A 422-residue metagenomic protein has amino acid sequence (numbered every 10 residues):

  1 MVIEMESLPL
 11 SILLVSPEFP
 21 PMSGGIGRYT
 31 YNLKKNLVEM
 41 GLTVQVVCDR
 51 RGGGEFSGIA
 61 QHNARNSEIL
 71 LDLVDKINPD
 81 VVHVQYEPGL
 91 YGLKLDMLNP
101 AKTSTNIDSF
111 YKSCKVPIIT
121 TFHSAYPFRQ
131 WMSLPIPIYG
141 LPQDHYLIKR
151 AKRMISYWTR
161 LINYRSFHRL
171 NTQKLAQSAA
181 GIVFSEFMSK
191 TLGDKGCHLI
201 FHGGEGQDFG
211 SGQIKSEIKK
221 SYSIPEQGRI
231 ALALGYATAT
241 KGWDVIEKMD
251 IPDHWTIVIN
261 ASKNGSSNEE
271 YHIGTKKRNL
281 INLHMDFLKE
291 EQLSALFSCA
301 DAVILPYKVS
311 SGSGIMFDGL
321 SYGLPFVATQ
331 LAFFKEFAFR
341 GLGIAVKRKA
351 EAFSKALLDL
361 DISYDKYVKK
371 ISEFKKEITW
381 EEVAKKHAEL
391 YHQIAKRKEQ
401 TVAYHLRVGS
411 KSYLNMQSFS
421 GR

Functional and structural regions predicted by a protein language model:
T105-S113, I138-A180: Membrane-proximal helix-turn-helix segments that form the acceptor-binding/catalytic region of lipid-linked
R129, L161-L199, G204-G206: A short, active-site helix/loop in glycosyltransferases that binds the activated sugar's phosphate group
A179, A295-S311, L324: Acidic donor-binding loop of glycosyltransferase active sites
G193-D194, G203-S221, I394-K398: Acidic anion/phosphate-binding donor-loop and adjacent secondary structure in glycosyltransferase catalytic cores
G204-E205, L234-Y236, W255-E270, D286: Glycosyltransferase donor-sugar binding loop
I224-K241, E247-I251, V258: Conserved donor-binding/catalytic core segment of Leloir-type glycosyltransferases
A261, E269-A295: Nucleotide-activated donor-binding/catalytic signature segment of Leloir-type glycosyltransferases, i.e., the conserved
R340-E351, L357-Y364: Conserved acidic donor-binding segment of nucleotide-sugar-dependent glycosyltransferases
